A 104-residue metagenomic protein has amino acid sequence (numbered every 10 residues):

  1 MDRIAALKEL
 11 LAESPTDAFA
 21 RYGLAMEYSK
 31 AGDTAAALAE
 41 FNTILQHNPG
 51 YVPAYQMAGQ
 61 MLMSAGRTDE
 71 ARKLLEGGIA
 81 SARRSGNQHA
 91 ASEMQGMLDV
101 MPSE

Functional and structural regions predicted by a protein language model:
E9-L10, T43-I44, G78: Canonical positions in the second alpha-helix
E13, H47, S64, S81-S85: Structural marker of alpha-solenoid helical repeat scaffolds
